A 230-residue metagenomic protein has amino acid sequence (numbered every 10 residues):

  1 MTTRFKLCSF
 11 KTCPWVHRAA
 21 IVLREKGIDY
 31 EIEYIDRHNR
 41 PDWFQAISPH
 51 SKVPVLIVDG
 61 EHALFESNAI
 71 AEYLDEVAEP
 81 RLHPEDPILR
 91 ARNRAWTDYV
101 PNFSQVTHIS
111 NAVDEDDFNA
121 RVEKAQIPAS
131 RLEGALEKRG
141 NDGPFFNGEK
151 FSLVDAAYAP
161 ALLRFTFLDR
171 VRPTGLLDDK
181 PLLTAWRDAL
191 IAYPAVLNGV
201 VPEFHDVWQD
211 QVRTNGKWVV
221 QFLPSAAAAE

Functional and structural regions predicted by a protein language model:
M1-F146, K217-V219, L223-E230: GST-like domain detector, emphasizing the conserved glutathione-binding G-site in the N-terminal thioredoxin-like
A95, Y99-N102, R131, A159-R164 (+1 more regions): Alpha-helical scaffold segments in carbohydrate-active enzymes
W96-Y99, S110, A159, P202-D206: Short acidic/histidine-centered micro-motifs embedded in hydrophobic/aromatic stretches that mark compact functional
S104, H108-N111, R164, D169 (+1 more regions): Short amphipathic alpha-helical interaction/hinge segments
D114, R139, P194-L197, Q211: Short secondary-structure junctions and interdomain/linker hinges
F146-R172, D179-A185, L190: GST superfamily/GST-like fold recognition
T174-Q209: A contiguous, mid-protein "functional segment" used to position or interact with cofactors/ions or partner subunits
L197-A229: Long, charge-rich low-complexity segments
